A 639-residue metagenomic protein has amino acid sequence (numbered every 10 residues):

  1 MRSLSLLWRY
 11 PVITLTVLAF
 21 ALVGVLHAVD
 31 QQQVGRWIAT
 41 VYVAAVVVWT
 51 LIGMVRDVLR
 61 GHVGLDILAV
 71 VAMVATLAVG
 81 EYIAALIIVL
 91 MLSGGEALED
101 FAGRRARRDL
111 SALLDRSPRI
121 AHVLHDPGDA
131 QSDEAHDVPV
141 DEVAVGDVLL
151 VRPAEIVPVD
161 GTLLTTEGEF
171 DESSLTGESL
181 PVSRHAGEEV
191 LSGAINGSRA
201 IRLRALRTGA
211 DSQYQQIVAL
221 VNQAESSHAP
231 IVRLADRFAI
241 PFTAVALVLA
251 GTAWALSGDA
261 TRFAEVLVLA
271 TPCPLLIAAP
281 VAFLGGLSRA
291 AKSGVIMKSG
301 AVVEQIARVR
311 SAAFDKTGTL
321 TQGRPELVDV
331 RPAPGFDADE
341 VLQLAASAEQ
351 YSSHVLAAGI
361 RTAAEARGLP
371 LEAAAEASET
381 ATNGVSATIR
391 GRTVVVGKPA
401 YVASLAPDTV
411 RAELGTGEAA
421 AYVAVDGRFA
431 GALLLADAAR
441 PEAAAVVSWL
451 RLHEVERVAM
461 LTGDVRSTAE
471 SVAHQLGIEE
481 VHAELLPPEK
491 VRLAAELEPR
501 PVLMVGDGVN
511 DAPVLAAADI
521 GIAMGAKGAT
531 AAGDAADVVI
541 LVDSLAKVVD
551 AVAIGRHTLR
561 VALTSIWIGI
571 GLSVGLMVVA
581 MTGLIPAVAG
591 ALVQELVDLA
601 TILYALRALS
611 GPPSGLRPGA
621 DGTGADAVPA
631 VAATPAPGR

Functional and structural regions predicted by a protein language model:
M1-L15: N-terminal membrane topogenic signal
R2, V23-G24, V34-I120, L124 (+7 more regions): Actuator/coupling domain of P-type ATPases
R2-L6, V25-L26, L51-L59, V71-V79 (+6 more regions): Membrane-embedded alpha-helical bundles of multi-pass transporters
V17-L18, R233-T271, P280, L563-G590: Bilayer-spanning, highly hydrophobic alpha-helical transmembrane segments
T40-A44, S93, P241, R262-P280 (+1 more regions): Small-residue-enriched core segments of transmembrane alpha-helices in multipass membrane transport and channel
V55-L59, L98-S111, V281-G300, L606-D621: Juxtamembrane helix-loop transition segments at the membrane interface in multi-pass membrane proteins
A112-L113, G300-I520, A553-R556, A608-L609 (+1 more regions): Cytosolic catalytic headpiece
L114-D211, A301-A345, S386-I389, I478 (+1 more regions): Conserved cytosolic catalytic loops of P-type ATPases
